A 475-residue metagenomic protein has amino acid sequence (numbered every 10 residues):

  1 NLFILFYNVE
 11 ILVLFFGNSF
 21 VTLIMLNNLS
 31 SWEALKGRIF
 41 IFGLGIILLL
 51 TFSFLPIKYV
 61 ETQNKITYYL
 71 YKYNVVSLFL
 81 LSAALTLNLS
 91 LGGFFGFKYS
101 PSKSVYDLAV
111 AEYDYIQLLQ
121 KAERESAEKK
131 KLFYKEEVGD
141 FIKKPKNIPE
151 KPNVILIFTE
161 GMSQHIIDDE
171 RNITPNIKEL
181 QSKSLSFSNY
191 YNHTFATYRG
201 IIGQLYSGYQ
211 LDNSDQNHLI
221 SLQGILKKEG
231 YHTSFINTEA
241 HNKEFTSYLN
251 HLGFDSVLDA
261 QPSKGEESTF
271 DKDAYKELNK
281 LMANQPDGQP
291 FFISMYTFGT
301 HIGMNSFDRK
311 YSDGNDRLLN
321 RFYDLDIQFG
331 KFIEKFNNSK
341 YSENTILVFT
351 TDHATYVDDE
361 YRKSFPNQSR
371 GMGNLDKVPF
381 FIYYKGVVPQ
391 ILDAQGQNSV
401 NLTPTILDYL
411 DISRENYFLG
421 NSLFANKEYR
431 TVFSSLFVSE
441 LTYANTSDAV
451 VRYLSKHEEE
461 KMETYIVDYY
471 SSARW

Functional and structural regions predicted by a protein language model:
N1-L108: Transmembrane and membrane-interface helices of multi-pass, inner-membrane envelope-modifying transferases
N8-I11, G17-N18, A109, Q117 (+6 more regions): Glycine-centered secondary-structure boundary/capping sites
I11, Q63, K72-S77, K103 (+8 more regions): Generic alpha-helical secondary structure signal
I11-L29, L35-G45, V110-E123, T197 (+4 more regions): General structural signal for secondary-structure boundaries
M25, I46-Y59, A122-E136, Y206-Y209 (+1 more regions): Juxtamembrane/interfacial segments around transmembrane helices
N88-F158: Membrane-interface segments at or immediately adjacent to transmembrane helices that form the boundary between
G139-W475: Solvent-exposed soluble domains appended to multi-pass membrane proteins
